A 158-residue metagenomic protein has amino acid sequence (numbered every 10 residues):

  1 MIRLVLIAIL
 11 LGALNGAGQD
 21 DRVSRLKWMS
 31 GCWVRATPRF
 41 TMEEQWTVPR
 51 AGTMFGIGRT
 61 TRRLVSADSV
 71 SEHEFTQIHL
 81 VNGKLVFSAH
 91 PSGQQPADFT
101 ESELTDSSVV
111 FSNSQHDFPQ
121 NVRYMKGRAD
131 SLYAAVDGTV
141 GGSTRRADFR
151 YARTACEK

Functional and structural regions predicted by a protein language model:
L4-A13: Sec-dependent N-terminal signal peptides
A17-Q19, D106, S131-K158: Edge beta-strand at a domain terminus
G18-C32: N-terminal helix-cap/turn-to-beta initiation motif at the start of protein domains
R35-Q115: Central antiparallel beta-sheet cores of small beta-barrel/beta-sandwich binding domains
V48, L80, K126-R128, R153: Short, low-complexity Ser/Thr-rich regulatory SLiMs
R50, M54, R128-Y133: A short glycine-rich beta-turn/N-cap micro-motif
D106-N113, D117-K126, Y133-G138: Well-ordered alpha/beta subsegment
